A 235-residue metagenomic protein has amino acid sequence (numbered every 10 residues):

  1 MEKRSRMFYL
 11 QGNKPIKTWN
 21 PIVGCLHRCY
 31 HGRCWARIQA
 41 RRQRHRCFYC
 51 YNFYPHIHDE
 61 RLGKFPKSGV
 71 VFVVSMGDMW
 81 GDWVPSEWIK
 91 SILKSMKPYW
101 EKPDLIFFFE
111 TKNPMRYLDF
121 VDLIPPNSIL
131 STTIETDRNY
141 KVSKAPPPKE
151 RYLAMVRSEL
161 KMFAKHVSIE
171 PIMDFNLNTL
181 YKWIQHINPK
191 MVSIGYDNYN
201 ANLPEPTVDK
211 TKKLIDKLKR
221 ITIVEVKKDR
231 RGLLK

Functional and structural regions predicted by a protein language model:
M1-F72, D78: N-terminal [4Fe-4S]-dependent radical SAM core
P21, N198-Y199, R230: Short linear motifs in intrinsically disordered/low-complexity regions
H56-K217: Conserved AdoMet/S-adenosylmethionine-binding subsite of the radical SAM
E205-K235: Contiguous terminal or domain-adjacent regions that often encompass a lipid-handling module or interaction segment
